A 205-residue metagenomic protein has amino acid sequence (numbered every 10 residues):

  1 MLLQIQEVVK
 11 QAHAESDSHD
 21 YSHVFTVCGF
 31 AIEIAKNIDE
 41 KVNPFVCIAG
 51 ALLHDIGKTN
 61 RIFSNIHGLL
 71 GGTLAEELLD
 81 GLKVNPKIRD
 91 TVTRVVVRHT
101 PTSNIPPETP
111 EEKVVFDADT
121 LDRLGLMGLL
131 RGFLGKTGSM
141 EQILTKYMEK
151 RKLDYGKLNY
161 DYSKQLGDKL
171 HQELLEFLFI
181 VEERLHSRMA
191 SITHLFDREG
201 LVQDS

Functional and structural regions predicted by a protein language model:
M1-K10, F45: Short alpha-helical hairpin
Q6, A31, A75: Generic structural marker for isolated residues within well-ordered, non-membrane alpha-helices of soluble domains
V9, V95-V96, V115: A generic structural signal for nonpolar/aromatic side chains embedded in well-ordered alpha-helices
A12-K41, L53, S103-S205: Divalent metal-dependent phosphate-bond-processing catalytic cores, especially two-metal-ion Mg2+/Mn2+ enzymes that act
V27-C28, H67-G81: An active-site-proximal "capping" alpha-helix that borders the catalytic cofactor pocket
N43-I62, H67, G71, T91-T100: His-Asp-centered metal-binding catalytic motifs of divalent-metal-dependent phosphohydrolases/nucleases
K58, E76-D80, V84, V97 (+2 more regions): Short helix-capping and hinge/turn segments at secondary-structure transitions, especially at repeat and domain
